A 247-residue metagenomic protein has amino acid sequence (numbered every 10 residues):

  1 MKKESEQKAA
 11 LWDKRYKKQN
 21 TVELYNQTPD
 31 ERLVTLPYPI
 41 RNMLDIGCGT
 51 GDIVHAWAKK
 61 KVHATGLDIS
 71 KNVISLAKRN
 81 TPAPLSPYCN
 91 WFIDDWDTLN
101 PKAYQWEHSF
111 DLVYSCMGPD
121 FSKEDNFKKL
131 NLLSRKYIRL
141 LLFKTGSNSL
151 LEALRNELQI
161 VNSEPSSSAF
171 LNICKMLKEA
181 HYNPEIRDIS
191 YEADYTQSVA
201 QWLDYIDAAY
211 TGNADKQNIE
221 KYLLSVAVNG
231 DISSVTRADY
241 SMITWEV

Functional and structural regions predicted by a protein language model:
M1-Y38: Conserved class I S-adenosyl-L-methionine
I40-G49: Conserved class I S-adenosyl-L-methionine
D52-L99: Class I SAM-dependent methyltransferase SAM/SAH-binding core
F110-E124, K144: A short SAM/SAH-binding and catalytic strip from SAM-dependent methyltransferases
E124-R139: A short glycine-rich, Lys/Arg-flanked "PGG" loop and its adjoining helix->strand segment in the class I
R139-E164: Conserved class I S-adenosyl-L-methionine
P165-H181: Short alpha-helix
E185-V247: Conserved Class I S-adenosyl-L-methionine
